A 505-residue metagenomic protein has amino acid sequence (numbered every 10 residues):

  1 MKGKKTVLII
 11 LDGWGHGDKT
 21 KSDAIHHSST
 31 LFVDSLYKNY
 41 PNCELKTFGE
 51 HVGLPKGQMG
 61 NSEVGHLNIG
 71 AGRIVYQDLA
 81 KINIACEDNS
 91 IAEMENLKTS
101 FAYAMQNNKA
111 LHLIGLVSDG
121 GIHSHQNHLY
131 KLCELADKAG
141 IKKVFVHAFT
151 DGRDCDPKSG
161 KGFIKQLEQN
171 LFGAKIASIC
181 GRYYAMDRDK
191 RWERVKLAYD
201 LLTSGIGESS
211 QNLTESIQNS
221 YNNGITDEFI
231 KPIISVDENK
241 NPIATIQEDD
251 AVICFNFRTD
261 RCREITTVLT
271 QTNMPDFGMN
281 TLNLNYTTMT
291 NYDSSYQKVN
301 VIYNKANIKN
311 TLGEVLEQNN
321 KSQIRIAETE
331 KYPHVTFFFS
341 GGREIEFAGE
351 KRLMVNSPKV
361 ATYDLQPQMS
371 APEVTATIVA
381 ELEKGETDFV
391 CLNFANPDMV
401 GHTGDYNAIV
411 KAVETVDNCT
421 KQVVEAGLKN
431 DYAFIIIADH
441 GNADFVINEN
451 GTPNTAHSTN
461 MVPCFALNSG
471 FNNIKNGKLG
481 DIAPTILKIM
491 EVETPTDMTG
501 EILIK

Functional and structural regions predicted by a protein language model:
M1-K505: Feature captures the catalytic ectodomains and active-site-proximal regions of enzymes that hydrolyze or transfer
